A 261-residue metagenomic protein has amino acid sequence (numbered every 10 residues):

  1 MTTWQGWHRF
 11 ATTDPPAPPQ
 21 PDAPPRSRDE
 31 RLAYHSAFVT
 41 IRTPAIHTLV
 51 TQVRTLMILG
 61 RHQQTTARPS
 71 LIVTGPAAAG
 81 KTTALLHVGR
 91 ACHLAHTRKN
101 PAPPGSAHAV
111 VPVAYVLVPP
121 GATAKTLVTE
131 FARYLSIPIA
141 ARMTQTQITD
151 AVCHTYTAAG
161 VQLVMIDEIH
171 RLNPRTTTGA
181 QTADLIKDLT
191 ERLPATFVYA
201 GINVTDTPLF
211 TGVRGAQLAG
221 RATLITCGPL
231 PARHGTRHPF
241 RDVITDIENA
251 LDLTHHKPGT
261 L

Functional and structural regions predicted by a protein language model:
M1-P69: A short, basic N-terminal segment
V73: Hydrophobic anchor at the beta1->P-loop junction of P-loop NTPases
K81: Conserved lysine of the Walker
A84, V88: Hydrophobic positions on the alpha1 helix immediately C-terminal to the Walker A/P-loop
A91-P103, I137-I139: Post-Walker A helix-loop "phosphate-sensing" segment adjacent to the P-loop in P-loop NTPases
V111-A140: Conserved NTP-binding/hydrolysis module of P-loop NTPases
T155-T178: Conserved P-loop NTPase "ATPase switch" module shared by AAA+ and STAND
R171-R175, L185-T260: The catalytic "switch" region of P-loop NTPases
